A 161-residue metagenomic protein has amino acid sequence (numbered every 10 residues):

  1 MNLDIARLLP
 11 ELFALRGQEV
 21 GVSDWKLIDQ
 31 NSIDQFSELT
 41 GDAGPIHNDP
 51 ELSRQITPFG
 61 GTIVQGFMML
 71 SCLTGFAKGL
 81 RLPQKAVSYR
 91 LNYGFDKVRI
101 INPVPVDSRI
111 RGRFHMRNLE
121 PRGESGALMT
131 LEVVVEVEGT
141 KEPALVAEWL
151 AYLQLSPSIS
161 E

Functional and structural regions predicted by a protein language model:
M1-L15, P103-E161: HotDog/MaoC-like acyl-thioester-processing domains
N2-L91, S158-E161: Hot-dog-fold acyl-thioester-processing enzymes
Y89, G94, M129: Exposed loop/turn and edge beta-strand positions of beta-sandwich/beta-sheet ligand-binding modules
F95-I100: Short alpha-helix capping/helix-loop boundary micro-motifs
